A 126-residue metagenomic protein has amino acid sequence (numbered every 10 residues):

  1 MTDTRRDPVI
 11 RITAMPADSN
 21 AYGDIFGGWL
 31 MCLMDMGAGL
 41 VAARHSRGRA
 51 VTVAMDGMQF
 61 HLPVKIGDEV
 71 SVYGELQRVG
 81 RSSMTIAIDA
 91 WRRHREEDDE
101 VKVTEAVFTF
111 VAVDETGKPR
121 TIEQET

Functional and structural regions predicted by a protein language model:
M1-A54, V111-T126: Hot-dog-fold acyl-thioester-processing enzymes
D3-I10, K65-I66, Q77-T126: HotDog/MaoC-like acyl-thioester-processing domains
P16-D18, M55-L62, R92-H94: Short, well-ordered turn and helix-capping elements at secondary-structure junctions
D24, M58, A106-F108: Short non-domain terminal segments
R47-D68: Small beta-barrel nucleic-acid-binding modules, principally OB-folds
